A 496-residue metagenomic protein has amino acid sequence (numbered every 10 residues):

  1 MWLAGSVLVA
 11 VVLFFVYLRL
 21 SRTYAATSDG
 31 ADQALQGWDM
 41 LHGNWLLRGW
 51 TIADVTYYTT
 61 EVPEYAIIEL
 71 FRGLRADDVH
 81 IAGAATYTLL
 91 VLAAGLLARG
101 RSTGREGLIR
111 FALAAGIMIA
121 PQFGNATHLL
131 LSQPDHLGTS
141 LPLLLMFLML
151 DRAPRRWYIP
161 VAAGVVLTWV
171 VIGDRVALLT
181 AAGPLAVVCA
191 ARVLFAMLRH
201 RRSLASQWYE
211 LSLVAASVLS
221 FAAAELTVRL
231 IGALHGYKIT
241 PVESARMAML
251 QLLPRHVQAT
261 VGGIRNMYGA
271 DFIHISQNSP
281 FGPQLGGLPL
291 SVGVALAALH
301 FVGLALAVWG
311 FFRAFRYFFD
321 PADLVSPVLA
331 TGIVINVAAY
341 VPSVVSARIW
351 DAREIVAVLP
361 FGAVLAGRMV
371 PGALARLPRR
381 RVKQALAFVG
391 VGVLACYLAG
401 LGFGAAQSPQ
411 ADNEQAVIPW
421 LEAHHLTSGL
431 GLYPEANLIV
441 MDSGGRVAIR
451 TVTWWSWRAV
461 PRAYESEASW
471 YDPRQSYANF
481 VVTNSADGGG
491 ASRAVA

Functional and structural regions predicted by a protein language model:
W2-L8, A215, L219, L329 (+1 more regions): Signature aromatic-anchored transmembrane alpha helix within multi-pass, membrane-resident enzymes that catalyze glycan
V7-A10, I81-G107, L145, A305-V308: Transmembrane-helix motifs of polytopic, lipid-linked glycan transferases
D32-W38, T51-L74, G263-P283: Short hydrophobic/aromatic helix or loop-helix immediately within or flanking a transmembrane segment in polytopic
D54, Y58, G104-D151, W350-G362 (+1 more regions): Membrane-interface micro-motifs in multi-pass membrane enzymes
V55, A423-V460: Short periplasmic/luminal acceptor-recognition loop of GT-C membrane glycosyltransferases, typified by
R105-L108, V193-S212, G282-I333: Membrane-interface helix-loop-helix junctions at transmembrane boundaries of multi-pass membrane enzymes, predominantly
P134-P142, L179-T180, L288-A305, A322-P378: Hydrophobic/aromatic-rich transmembrane helices and adjacent perimembrane loops
Y158-P184: Membrane-interface alpha helices of multi-pass inner-membrane proteins
